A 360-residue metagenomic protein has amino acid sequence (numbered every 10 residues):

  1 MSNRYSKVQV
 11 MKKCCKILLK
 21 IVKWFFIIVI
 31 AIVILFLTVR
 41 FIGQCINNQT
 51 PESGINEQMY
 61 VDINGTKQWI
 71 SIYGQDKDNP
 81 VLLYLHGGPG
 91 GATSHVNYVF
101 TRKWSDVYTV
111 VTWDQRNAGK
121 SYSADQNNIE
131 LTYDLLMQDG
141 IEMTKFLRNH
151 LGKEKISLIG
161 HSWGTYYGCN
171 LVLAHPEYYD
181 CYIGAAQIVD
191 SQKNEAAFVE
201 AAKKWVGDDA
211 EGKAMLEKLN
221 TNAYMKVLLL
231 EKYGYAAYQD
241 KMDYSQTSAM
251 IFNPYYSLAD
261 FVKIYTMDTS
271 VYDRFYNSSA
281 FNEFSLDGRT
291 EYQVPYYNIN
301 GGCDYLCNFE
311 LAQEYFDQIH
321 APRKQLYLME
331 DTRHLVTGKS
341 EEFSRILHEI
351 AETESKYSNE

Functional and structural regions predicted by a protein language model:
A92-T101: The serine-hydrolase catalytic nucleophile loop
S105-S123: Conserved alpha/beta-hydrolase
L135-K155: Conserved acidic catalytic loop of the alpha/beta-hydrolase fold
A174, D180-T221: A catalytic-pocket lid/entrance helix-loop region that shapes and gates access to the active site across common
A210-D287, V294: Alpha/beta-hydrolase
Y292, N298-N300: Short beta-strand/loop motif that positions the catalytic acidic residue of the alpha/beta-hydrolase fold
Y305-L311: Conserved alpha/beta-hydrolase "acid-adjacent" motif
T332-S340, S344: Catalytic histidine-centered segment of alpha/beta-hydrolase-like enzymes
